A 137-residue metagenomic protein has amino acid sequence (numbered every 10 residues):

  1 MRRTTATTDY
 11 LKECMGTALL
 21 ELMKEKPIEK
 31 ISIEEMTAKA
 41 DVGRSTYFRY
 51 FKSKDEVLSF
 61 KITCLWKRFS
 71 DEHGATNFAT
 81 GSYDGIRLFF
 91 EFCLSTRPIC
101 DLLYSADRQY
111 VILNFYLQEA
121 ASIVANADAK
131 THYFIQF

Functional and structural regions predicted by a protein language model:
M1-T8: N-terminal intrinsically disordered/low-complexity leader segments
D9-L20, E29-K30, A38-D41, R49-D71 (+2 more regions): An amphipathic alpha-helix adjacent to DNA-recognition modules
E21-I28, E72-F78, T96, N126: Basic, amphipathic alpha-helical hairpins
I33: Helix-turn-helix DNA-binding elements, focusing on the entry/boundary residues of the two helices that contact DNA
H73-I99: Hydrophobic alpha-helical connector segments
G74, L103-Q109: Short linear capping/connector segments at secondary-structure termini
D107-F137: Amphipathic alpha-helical packing segments from all-alpha helical-bundle domains
